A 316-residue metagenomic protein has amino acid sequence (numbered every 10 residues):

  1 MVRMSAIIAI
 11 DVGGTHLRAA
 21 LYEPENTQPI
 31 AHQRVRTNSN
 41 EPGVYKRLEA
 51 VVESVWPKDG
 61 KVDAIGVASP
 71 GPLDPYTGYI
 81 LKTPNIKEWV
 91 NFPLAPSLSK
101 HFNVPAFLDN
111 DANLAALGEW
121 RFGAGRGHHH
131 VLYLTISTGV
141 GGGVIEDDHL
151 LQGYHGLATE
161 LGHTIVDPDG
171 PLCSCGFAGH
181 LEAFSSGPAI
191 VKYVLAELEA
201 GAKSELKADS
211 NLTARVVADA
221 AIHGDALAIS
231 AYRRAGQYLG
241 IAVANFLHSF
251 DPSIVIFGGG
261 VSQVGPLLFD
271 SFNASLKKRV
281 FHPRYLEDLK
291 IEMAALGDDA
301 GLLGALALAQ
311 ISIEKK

Functional and structural regions predicted by a protein language model:
V2-A64, D74-Y79, P96-V104, G118-H128 (+1 more regions): ATP-binding/phosphotransfer module of carbohydrate and carboxylate kinases, centering on a glycine-rich
I10-T15, T135-G139, L157: A short acidic Gly-Thr/Ser loop motif
L17-L21, V140-I145: Short beta-strand scaffold segments in enzyme catalytic cores
H32-Q33, P84, Y154: Short hydrophobic alpha-helix segments
Y79-V90: A charged helix-plus-loop insertion that forms the helical arch/lid used to bind and gate nucleic-acid substrates
A106-N110: General beta-strand structural signal in soluble alpha/beta enzymes
